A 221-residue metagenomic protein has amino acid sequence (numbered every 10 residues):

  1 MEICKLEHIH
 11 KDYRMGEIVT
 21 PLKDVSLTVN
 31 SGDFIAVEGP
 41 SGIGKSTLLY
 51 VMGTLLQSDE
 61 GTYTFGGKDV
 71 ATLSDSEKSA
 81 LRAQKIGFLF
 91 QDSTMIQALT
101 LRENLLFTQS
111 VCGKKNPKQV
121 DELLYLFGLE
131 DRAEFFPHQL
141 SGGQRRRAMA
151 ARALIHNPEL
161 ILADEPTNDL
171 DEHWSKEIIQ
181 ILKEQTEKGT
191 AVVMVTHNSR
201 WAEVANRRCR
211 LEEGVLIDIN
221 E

Functional and structural regions predicted by a protein language model:
E38-P40: The feature captures the beta-strand-to-loop junction immediately N-terminal to the Walker
G61-D69: Conserved ABC transporter NBD signature motif
D69, K114-D131: Conserved ABC ATPase "signature" region
L129, A133, A153-L154: ABC ATPase C-loop
F136-L140, Q144: Conserved ABC ATPase signature
A150: Hydrophobic anchor residue at the start of the ABC signature
I155-E159: A short, proline-enriched helix->beta-strand linker immediately N-terminal to the Walker B motif in ABC-type P-loop
I161-D164: Catalytic Walker B motif of ABC-type/P-loop ATPase nucleotide-binding domains
